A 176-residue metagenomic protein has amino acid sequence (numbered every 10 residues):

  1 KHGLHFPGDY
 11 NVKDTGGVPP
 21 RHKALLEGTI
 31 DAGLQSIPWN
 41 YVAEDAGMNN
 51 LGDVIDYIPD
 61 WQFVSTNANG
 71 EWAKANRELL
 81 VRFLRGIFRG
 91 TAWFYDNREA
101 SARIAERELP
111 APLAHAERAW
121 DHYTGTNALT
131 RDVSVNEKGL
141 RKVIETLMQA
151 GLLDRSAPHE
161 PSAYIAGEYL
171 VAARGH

Functional and structural regions predicted by a protein language model:
K1-Y10, D14, D45-A46: Ligand-binding cleft/hinge of the Venus flytrap
F6-G8, K23-L26, G86-I87, N127-T130: A short, structure-level motif marking secondary-structure boundaries and short turns
F6-G8, N50, L113, D154-R155: Residue-level detector of short coil/turn "hinge" positions at structural boundaries
N11-V12, I30, S134: Residue-level marker of alpha-helix boundaries and capping positions
G17, V42-A43, D60-Q62, Y123-T124 (+1 more regions): Short secondary-structure boundary/hinge segments and terminal tails
P19-L109: Pocket-lining segment of extracytoplasmic ligand-binding domains
K74-D154: Secondary-structure end/capping motifs
I144-H176: Conserved C-terminal helix/tail region of periplasmic/extracytoplasmic solute-binding proteins
